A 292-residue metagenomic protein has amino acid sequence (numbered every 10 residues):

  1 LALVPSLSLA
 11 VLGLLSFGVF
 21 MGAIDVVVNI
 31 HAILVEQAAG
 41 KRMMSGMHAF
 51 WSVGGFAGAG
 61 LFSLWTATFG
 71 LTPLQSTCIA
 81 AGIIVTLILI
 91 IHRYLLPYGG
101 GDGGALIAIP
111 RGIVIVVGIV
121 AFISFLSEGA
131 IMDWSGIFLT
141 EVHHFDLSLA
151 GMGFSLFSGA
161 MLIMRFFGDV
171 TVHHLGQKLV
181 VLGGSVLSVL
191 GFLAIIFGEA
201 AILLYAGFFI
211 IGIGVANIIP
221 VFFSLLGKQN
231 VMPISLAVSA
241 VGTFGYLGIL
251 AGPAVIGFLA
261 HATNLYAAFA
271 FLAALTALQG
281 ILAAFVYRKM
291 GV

Functional and structural regions predicted by a protein language model:
L1-P5, L187-E199: C-terminal ends and interior cores of transmembrane alpha-helices in multi-pass membrane transporters/permeases
S8-I24, L203-A216: Hydrophobic core of transmembrane alpha-helices in multi-pass small-molecule transporters, especially MFS/SLC-type
L15-S16, R111-S127, F209-I213: Pair of pore-lining "gating" transmembrane helices in MFS-fold secondary transporters
G22-Q37, N217-N230: Intracellular juxtamembrane helix-capping segments at the cytosolic ends of symmetry-related transmembrane helices
T66, M164-G176, A260: Helix-to-loop junctions at the C-terminal end of transmembrane segments in multipass secondary transporters
L74-H92, F269-F285: Symmetry-related core transmembrane helices of the 12-TM Major Facilitator Superfamily/SLC fold
D133-L149: Short amphipathic helix-loop junctions that connect adjacent transmembrane helices in Major Facilitator Superfamily/SLC
L147-S155, S235-S239: Small-residue hotspots at the loop-to-helix junctions and early N-terminal turns of transmembrane alpha-helices
